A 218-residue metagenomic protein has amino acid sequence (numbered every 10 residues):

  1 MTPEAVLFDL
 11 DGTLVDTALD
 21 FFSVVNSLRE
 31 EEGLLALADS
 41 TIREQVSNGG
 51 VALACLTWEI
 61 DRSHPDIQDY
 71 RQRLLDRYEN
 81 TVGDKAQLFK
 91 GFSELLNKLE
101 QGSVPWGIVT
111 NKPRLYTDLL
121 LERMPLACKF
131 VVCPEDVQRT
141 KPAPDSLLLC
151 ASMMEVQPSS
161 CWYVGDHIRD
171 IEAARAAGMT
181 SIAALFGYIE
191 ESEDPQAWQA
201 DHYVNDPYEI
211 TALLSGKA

Functional and structural regions predicted by a protein language model:
M1-E4, N97-E100, R114, D118-A218: Asp-based, Mg2+/Mn2+-dependent phosphohydrolase catalytic module
T2-E94, Q101-G102, P113-L115: N-terminal helical cap/lid subdomain that shapes the substrate entry/recognition surface in HAD-like hydrolases
L10, S47, P105, Y163 (+1 more regions): Short glycine/serine/threonine-biased micro-segments
T13, N48-G50, F92, I108 (+3 more regions): Gly/Ser/Thr-rich helix-start
L14, G83-D84, P105-W106, E135-D136 (+1 more regions): A generic structural signal for short
D16, I108-T110, A183: Hydrophobic residues in well-ordered beta-strands that form the structural core
L35, P105, T180: Residue-level detector of anion-binding/catalytic polar loops
K90, W106-T110, L119: Hydrophobic, well-structured mid-protein blocks that either form specific transmembrane helices
